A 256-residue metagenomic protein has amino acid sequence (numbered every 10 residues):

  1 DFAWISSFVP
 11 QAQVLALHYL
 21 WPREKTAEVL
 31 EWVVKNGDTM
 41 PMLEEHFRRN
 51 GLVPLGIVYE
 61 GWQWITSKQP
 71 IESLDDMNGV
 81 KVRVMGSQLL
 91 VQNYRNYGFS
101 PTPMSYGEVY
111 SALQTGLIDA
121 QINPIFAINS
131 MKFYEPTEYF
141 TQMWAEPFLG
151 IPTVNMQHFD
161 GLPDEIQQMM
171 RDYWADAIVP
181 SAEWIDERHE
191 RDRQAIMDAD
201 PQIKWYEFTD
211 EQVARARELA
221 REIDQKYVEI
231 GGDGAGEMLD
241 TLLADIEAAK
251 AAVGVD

Functional and structural regions predicted by a protein language model:
D1-V29, D38-D256: N-terminal secretory/targeting leader peptides
